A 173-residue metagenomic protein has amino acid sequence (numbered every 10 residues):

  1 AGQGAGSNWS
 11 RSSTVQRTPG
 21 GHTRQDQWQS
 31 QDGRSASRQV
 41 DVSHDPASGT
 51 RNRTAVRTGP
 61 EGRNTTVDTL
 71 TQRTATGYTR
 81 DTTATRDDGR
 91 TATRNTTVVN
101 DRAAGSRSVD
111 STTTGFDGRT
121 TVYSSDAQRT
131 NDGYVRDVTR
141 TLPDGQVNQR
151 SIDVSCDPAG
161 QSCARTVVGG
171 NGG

Functional and structural regions predicted by a protein language model:
A1-G173: Low-complexity repeat regions of mature extracellularly deployed or surface/particle-associated proteins
